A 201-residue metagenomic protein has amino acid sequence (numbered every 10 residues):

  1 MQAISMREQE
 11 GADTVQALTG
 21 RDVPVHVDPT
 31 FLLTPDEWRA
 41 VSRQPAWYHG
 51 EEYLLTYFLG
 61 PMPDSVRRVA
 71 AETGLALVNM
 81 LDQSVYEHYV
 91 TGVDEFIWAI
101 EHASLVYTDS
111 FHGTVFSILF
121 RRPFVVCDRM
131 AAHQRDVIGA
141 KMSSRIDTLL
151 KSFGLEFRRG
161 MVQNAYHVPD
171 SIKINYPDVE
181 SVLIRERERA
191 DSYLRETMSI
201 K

Functional and structural regions predicted by a protein language model:
M1-K201: Active-site anion-handling motifs in enzyme catalytic cores
